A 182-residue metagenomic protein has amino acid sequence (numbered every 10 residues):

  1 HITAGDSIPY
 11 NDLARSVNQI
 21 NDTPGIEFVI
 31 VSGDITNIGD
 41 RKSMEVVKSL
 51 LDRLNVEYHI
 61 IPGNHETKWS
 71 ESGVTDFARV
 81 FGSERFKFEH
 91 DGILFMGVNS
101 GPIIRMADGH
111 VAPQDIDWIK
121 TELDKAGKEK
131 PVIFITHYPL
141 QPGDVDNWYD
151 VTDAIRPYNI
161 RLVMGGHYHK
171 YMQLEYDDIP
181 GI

Functional and structural regions predicted by a protein language model:
H1, I30-V31, I60, F134 (+1 more regions): Residue-level marker for buried hydrophobic side chains located in beta-strands that build the well-ordered beta-sheet
H1-E45: N-terminal active-site segment of His-dependent metallophosphoesterases
I2-D6, G33-T36, P102-G109, P139-Q141: Second-shell loop/turn segments in exported
N11-L13, G143-P157: Short, motif-level signal for alpha-helix interfacial/capping segments enriched in acidic residues and aromatics/proline
G33-D34, G63-N64, H137, G166-H167: Active-site glycine-centered loops adjacent to acidic/histidine catalytic or metal-binding residues that shape
T36-N37, E66, L140, K170: Short active-site segment of divalent metal-dependent hydrolases/proteases that encodes the spacing between
R41-P131, D150-L162, L174-I182: Extended active-site neighborhood of metal-dependent phosphoesterases/phosphodiesterases
I133-Q141, R161-Y171: Histidine-centered catalytic micro-motifs
